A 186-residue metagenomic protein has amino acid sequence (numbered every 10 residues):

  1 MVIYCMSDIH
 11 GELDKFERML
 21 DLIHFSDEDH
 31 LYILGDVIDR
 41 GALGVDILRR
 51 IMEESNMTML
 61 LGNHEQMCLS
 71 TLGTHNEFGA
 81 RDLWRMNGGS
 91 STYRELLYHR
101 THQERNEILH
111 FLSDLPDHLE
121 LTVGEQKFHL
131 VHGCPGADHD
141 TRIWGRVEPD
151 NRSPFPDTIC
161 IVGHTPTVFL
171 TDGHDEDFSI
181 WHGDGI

Functional and structural regions predicted by a protein language model:
M1-L48: N-terminal active-site segment of His-dependent metallophosphoesterases
M1-Y4, L121-H129: Beta-strand-turn-beta hairpins that frame and shape the catalytic cleft of phosphate-ester-processing enzymes
M6-S7, L31-G35, M59-G62, V131 (+2 more regions): Active-site neighborhood of phospho(di)ester-bond hydrolases with catalytic His/Asp-centered motifs
H10-D14, D39-A42, Q66-L69, A137-D138 (+1 more regions): Active-site environment of divalent metal-dependent phosphoester hydrolases
S26-E28, E54-N56, Q126, D157-T158: A general structural motif
G44-E120, E125, N151-R152: Active-site neighborhood of divalent metal-dependent phosphoester bond hydrolases
G73, H129-T141: Divalent-metal (often Zn2+) His-rich catalytic cores of metallo-beta-lactamase-fold enzymes
T141-I186: Conserved beta-sheet core of the metallophosphoesterase superfamily
